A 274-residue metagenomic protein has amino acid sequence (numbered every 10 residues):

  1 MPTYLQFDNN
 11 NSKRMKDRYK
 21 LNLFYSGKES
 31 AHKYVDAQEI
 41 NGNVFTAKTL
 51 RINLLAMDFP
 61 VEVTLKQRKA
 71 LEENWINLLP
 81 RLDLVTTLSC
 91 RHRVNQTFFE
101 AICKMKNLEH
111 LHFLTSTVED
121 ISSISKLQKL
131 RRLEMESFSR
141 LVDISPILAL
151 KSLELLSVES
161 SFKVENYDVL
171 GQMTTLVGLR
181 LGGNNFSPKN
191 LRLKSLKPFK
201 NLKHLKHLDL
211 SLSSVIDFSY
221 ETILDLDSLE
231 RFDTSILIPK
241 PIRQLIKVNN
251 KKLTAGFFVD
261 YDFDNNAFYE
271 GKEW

Functional and structural regions predicted by a protein language model:
P2-E119, K129-V142, P146-P198, H204-W274: Concave beta-strand-loop units of leucine-rich repeat
